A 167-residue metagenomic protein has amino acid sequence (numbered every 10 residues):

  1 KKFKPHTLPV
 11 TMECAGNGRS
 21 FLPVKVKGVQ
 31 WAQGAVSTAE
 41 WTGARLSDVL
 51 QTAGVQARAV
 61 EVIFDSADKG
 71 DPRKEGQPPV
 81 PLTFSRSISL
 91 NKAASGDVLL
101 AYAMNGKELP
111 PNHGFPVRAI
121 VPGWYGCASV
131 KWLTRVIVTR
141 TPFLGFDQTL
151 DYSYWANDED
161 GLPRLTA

Functional and structural regions predicted by a protein language model:
P5, P9, Q51-A167: Extended, aromatic/histidine-rich regions of cofactor-dependent oxidoreductases associated with respiratory
P5-T38, K92-A94: Short, conserved helix/loop micro-motifs enriched in His/Cys and acidic residues
P23, L46, E61: Metal/cofactor- and membrane transport-associated sequence elements
T38-A44, P111-H113: Short, glycine/acidic-rich beta->alpha junctions
T42-R45, V49, S129: Stable alpha-helical elements in mature extracytoplasmic
